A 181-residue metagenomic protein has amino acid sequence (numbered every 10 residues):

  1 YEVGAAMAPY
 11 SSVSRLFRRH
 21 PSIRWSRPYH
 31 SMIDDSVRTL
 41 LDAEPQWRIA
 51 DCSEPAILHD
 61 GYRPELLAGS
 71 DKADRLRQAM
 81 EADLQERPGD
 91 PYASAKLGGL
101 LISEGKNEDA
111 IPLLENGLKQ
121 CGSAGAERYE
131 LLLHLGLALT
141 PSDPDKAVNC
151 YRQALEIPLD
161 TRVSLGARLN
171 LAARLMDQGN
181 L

Functional and structural regions predicted by a protein language model:
Y1-G105, D109-P112: Catalytic-site signature of metal-activated, phosphate-bearing donor transferases, centered on the GT-A/GT-A-like
E2, R87, C121, I157-P158: Alpha-helical junction/boundary sensor with strong preference for TPR arrays
Y92, A126-E130, V163-G166: Start-of-helix register in tetratricopeptide repeats
E104, P141-S142, Q178: Structural motif corresponding to the intra-repeat A-B loop/turn of tetratricopeptide repeats
D109, K146-N149: Alpha-helical positions within canonical tetratricopeptide repeat
